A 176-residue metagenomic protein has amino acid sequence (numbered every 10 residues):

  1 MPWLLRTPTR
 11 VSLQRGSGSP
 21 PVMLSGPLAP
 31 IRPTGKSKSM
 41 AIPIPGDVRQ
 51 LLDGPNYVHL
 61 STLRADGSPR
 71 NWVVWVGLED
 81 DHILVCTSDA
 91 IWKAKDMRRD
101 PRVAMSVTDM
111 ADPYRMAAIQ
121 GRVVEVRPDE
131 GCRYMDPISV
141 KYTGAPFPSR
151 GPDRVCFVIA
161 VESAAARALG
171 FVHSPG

Functional and structural regions predicted by a protein language model:
V22-Y57, G176: Extreme N-terminal tail/first-helix region
G35-P43, Y114-G176: Charged, gly/pro-rich active-site loop segments
P55-D89, M97, V103-V107, A118: Short beta-strand segments
D66-S68, D109-P113, G151: A short beta-turn/loop motif at secondary-structure boundaries
I91-K93, D112, H173: Short, surface-exposed beta-strand-loop junctions and turns on beta-sheet-rich folds
